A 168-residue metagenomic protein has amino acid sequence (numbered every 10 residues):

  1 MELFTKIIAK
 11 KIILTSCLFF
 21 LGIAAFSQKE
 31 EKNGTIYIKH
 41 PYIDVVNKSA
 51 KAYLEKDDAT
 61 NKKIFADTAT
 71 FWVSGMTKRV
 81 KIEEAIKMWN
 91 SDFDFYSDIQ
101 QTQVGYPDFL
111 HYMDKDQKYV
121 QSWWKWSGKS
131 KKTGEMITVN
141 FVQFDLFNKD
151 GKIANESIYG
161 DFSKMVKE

Functional and structural regions predicted by a protein language model:
M1-T35: Bacterial Sec-dependent N-terminal signal peptides
S27-A59, K63: Short, low-complexity N-terminal intrinsically disordered segments enriched in polar/charged residues
G34, K132-I137, K164-E168: A short acidic/glycine-rich loop-to-helix N-cap element
Y37, P41, D58-L110, K118: A solvent-exposed, acidic/Ser-Thr-rich amphipathic alpha-helical stretch
V46-S49, Y53, F65, A85 (+2 more regions): Hydrophobic alpha-helical core bundles mediating ligand binding, dimerization, or RNAP-core interactions
S49, T60-K62, A69, A85 (+3 more regions): Hydrophobic pocket/interface hotspot
S122-K152: Exposed beta-sheet edge and beta->alpha loop/turn motif
A154-E168: Low-complexity, intrinsically disordered terminal/linker segments enriched in charged and Gly/Pro repeats
